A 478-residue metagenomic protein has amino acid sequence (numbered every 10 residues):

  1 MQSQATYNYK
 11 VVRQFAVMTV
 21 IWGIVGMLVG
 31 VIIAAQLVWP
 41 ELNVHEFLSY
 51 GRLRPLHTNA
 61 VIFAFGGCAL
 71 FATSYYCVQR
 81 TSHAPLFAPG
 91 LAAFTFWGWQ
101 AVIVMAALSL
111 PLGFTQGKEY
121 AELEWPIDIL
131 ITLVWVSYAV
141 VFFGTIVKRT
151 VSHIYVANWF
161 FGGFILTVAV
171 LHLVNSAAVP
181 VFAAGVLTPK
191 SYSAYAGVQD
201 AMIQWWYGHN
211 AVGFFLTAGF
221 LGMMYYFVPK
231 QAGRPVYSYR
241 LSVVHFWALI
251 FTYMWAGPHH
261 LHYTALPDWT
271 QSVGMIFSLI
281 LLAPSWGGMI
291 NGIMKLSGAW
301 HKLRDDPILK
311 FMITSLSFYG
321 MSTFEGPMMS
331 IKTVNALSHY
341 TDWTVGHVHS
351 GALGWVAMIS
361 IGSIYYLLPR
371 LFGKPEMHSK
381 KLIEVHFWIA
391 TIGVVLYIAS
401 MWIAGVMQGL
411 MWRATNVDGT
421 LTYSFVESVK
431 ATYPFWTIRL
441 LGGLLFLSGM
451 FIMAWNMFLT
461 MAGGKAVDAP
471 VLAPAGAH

Functional and structural regions predicted by a protein language model:
M1-Q14: Cytosolic juxtamembrane amphipathic/interface segments immediately preceding and feeding into a transmembrane helix
R13-N43, F47-F114, W125-I146, N158-V186 (+7 more regions): Hydrophobic cores of alpha-helical transmembrane segments in multi-pass integral membrane proteins
L187-A196: Surface-exposed loop and adjacent secondary-structure segments within mature catalytic domains
K465-H478: Short, highly charged, low-complexity non-transmembrane loops/tails of multi-pass membrane proteins
